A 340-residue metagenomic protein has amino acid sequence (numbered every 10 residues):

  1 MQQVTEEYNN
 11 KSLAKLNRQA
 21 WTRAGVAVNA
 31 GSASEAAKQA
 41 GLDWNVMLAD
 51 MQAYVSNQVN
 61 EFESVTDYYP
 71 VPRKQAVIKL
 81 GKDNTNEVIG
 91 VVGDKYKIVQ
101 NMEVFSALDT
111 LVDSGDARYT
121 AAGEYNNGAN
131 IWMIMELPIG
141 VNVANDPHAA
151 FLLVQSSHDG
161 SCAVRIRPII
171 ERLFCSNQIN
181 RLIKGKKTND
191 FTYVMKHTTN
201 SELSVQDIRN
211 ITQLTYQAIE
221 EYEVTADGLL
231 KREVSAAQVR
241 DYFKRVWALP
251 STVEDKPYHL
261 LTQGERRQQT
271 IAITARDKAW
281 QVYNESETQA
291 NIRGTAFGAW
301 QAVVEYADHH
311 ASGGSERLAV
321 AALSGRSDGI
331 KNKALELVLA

Functional and structural regions predicted by a protein language model:
M1-F62, G123, P138-A340: Intrinsically disordered, low-complexity regions enriched in serine/threonine
V65: Short, surface-exposed loop/strand segments
Y69-K95: A short, surface-exposed helix-loop junction/capping segment
P70, N84, N126-G128, N145-P147: A generic structural signal for short, non-catalytic loop/turn and secondary-structure boundary residues
D94-R118: Amphipathic alpha-helical segments
V99-A107, N126, N130-W132, A149: Short, well-structured alpha-helical interface segments that form or flank functional binding sites
R118-G140: Beta-rich nucleic-acid/ligand-interaction surfaces
